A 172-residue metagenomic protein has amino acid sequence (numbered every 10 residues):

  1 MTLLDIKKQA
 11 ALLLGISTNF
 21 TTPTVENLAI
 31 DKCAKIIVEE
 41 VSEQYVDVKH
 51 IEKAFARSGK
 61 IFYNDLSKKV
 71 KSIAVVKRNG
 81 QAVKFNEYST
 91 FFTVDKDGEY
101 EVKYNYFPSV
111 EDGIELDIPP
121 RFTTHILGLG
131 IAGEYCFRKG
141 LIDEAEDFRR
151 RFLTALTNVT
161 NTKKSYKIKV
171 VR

Functional and structural regions predicted by a protein language model:
M1-D31, V171-R172: Short, intrinsically disordered N-terminal pre-domain segments
M1-K8, Q81-R172: Internal mixed-charge
L13, S17, Q44, V159-T162: A short secondary-structure junction motif
T24, H50-F55, E144-R149: Short, glycine/acidic-rich hinge or "gate" loops at secondary-structure transitions that mediate conformational
L28-A82, N105, I114, P119-K139: Divalent metal-cofactor coordination and adjacent catalytic microenvironments
